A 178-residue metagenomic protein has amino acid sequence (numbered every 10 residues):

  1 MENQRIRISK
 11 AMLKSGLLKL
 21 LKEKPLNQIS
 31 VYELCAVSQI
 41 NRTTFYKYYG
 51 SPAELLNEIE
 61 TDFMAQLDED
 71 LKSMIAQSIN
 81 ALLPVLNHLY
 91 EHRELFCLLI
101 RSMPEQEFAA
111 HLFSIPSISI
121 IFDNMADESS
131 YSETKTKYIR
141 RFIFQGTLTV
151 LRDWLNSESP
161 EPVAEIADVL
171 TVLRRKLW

Functional and structural regions predicted by a protein language model:
M1-I6: N-terminal intrinsically disordered/low-complexity leader segments
K10-L18, N27-Q28, A36-Q39, Y46-I75 (+1 more regions): An amphipathic alpha-helix adjacent to DNA-recognition modules
E23-K24, S130-Y131, R175: Cytosolic nucleotide-binding catalytic cores of signal-transduction proteins
K24-N27, S159: Flexible coil/turn residues that form the inter-helical turn or adjacent wing/linker of helix-turn-helix
Y32: Residues within the helices of the helix-turn-helix
A76-F122: Helical hydrophobic small-molecule/effector-binding pocket
E105-T149: Amphipathic alpha-helical packing segments from all-alpha helical-bundle domains
Q145, D153-W178: C-terminal peripheral helix-coil segments that are non-catalytic and often amphipathic
